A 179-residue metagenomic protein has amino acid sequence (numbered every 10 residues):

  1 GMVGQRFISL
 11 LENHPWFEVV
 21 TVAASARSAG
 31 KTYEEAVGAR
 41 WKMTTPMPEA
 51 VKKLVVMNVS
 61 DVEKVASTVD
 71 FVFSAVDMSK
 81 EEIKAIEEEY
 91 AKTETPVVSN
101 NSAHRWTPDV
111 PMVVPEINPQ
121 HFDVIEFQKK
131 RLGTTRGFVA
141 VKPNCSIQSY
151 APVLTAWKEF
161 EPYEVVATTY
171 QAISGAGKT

Functional and structural regions predicted by a protein language model:
G1-T179: N-terminal Rossmann-like NAD(P) cofactor-binding subdomain of oxidoreductases, focused on the glycine-rich
